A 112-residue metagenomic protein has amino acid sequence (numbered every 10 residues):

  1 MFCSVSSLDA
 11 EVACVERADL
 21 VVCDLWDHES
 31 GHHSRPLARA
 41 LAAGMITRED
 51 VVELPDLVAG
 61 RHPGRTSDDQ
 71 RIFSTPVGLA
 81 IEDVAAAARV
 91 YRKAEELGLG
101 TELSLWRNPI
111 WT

Functional and structural regions predicted by a protein language model:
M1-A18: Aromatic-anchored, glycine/proline-accented short structural segments that stabilize local strand-turns or short
C14-W111: Adenosine-phosphate binding glycine-rich loop
